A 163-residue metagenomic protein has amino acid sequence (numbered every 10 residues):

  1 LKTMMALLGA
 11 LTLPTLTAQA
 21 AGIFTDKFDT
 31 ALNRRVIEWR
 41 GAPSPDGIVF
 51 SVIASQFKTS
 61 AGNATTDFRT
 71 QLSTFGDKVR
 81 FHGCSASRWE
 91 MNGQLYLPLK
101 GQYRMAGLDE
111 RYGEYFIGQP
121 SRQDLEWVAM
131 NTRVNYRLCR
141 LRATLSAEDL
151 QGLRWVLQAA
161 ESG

Functional and structural regions predicted by a protein language model:
L1-M4: Positively charged n-region of N-terminal signal peptides that target proteins for export
A6-T15: Bacterial N-terminal signal peptides
Q19-G163: A generic "folded-domain core" signal
